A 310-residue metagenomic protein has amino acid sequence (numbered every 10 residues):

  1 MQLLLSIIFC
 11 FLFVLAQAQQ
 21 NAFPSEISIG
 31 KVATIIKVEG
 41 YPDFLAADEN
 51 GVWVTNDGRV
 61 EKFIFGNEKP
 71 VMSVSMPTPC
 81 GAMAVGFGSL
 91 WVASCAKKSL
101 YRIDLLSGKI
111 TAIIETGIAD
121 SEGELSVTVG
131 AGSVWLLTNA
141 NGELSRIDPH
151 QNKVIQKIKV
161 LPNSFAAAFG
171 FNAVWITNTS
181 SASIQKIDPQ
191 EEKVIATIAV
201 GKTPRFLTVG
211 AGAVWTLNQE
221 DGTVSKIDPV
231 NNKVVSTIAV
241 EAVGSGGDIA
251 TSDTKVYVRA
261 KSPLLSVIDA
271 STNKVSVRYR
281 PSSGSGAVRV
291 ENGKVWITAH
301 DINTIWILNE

Functional and structural regions predicted by a protein language model:
L5-V14: Bacterial N-terminal signal peptides
Q17-E310: Predominantly soluble domains enriched in secretory-pathway, periplasmic, or organellar proteins
